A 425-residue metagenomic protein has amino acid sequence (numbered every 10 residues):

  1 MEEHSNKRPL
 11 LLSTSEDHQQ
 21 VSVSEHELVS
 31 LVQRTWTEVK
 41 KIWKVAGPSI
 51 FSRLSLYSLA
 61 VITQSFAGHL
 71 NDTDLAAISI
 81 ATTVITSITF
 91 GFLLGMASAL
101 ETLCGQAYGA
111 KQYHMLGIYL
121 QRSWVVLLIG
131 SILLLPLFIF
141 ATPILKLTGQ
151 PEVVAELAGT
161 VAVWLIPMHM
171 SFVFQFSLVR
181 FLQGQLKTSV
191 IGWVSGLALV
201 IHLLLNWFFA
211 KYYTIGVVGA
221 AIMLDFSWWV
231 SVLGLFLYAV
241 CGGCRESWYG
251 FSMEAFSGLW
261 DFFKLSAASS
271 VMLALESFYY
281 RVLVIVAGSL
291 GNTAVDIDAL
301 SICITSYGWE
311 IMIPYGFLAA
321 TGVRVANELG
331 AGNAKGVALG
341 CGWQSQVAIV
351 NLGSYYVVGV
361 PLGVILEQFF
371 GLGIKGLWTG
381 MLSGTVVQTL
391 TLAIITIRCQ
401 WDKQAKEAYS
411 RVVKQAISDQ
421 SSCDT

Functional and structural regions predicted by a protein language model:
E2-A46, V190, Y213-V217, A221-S227 (+3 more regions): Interhelical loop/hinge segments that connect adjacent transmembrane helices in multipass membrane
V32-V39, T188-L233, L237, V295 (+3 more regions): Membrane-interface helix-loop junctions in multi-pass transport and translocation proteins
Q33, L145-L165, L259, L290-D298 (+5 more regions): Interfacial segments at transmembrane-helix termini and the short loops linking adjacent helices
V39-S58, I62-T63, V84, I88 (+5 more regions): Residue-level signal for short hydrophobic patches within transmembrane helices of multi-pass membrane transporters
I42-V45, F66-T86, A110, H114-M115 (+7 more regions): Interfacial/gating helices of multi-pass transporter permease domains
V61, H69-D72, A107-A110, G184-Q185 (+4 more regions): Helix-loop interface residues and adjacent transmembrane-helix termini in multi-pass membrane transporters, primarily
V61-Q64, L75-L135, I139, Q175-G184 (+2 more regions): Small-residue-rich hydrophobic transmembrane alpha-helices
I88-T89, P136-F140, E152-L178, W193-V194 (+6 more regions): Alpha-helical transmembrane segments of multi-pass membrane proteins
